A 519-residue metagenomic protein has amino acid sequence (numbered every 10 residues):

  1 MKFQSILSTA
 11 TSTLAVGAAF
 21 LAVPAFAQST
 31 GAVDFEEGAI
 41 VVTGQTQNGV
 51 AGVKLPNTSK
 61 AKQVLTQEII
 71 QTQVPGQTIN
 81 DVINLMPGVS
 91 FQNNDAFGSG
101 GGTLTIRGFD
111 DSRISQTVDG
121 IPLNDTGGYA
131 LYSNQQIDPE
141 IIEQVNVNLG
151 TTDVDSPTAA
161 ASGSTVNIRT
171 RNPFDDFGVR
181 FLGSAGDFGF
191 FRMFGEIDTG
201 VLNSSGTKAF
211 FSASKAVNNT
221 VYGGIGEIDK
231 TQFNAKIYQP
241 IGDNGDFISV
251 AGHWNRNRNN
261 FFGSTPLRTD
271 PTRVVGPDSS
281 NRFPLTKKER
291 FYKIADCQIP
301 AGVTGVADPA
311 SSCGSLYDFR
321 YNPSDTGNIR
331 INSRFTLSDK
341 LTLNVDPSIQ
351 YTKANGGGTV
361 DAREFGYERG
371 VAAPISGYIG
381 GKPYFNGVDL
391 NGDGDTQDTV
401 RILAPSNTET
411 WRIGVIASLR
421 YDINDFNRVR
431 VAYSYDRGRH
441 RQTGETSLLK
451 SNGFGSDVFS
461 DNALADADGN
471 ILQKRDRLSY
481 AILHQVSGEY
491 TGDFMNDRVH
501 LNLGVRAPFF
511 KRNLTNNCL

Functional and structural regions predicted by a protein language model:
E36-V74, T103, D111, N146-V147: N-terminal periplasmic "start-of-domain" segments of outer-membrane beta-barrel proteins
G38, G102, S162-S164, F177 (+6 more regions): Hydrophobic, lipid-facing positions within transmembrane beta-strands of outer-membrane proteins
T43, N48, K54, N80-P122 (+2 more regions): Extracytoplasmic beta-strand/coil segments of soluble accessory domains associated with Gram-negative outer-membrane
Q136-R180: A beta-strand signature from Gram-negative outer-membrane beta-barrel systems, especially the internal plug domain
S164-V201, F211-I225: Short strand-turn segments of transmembrane beta-barrel domains in outer membranes, especially the first one or two
G183-G189, T199, K215-N219, I241-D243 (+5 more regions): Transmembrane beta-strands of outer-membrane beta-barrel pores
T220, Y238-P240, G245-R330, N355-T408 (+1 more regions): Acidic/polar loop-and-plug regions of large Gram-negative outer-membrane beta-barrel proteins
D325-N355, N386-L519: Face-selective signature of the C-terminal outer-membrane beta-barrel domain
